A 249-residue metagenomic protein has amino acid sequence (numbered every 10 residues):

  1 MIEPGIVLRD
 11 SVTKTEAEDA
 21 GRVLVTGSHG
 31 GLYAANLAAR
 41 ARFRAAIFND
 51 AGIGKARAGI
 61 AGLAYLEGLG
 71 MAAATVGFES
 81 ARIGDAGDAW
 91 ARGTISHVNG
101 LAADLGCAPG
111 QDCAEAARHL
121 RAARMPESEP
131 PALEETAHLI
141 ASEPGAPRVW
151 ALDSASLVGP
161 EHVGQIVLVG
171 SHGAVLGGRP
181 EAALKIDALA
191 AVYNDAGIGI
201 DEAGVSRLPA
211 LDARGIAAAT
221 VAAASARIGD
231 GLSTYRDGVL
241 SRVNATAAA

Functional and structural regions predicted by a protein language model:
M1-A249: Residues that scaffold, gate, or flank divalent-cation-dependent active/transport sites
